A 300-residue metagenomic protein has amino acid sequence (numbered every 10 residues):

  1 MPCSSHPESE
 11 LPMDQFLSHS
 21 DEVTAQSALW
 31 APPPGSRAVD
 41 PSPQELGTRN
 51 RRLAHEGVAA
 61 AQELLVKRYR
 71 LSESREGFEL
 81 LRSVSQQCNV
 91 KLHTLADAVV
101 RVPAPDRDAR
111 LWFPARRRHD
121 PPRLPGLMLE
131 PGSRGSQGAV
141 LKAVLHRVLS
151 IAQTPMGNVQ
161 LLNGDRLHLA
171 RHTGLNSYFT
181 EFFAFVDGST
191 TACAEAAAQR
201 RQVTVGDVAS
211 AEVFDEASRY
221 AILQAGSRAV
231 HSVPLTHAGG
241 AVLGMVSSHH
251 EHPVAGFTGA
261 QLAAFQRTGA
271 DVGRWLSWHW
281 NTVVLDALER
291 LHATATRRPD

Functional and structural regions predicted by a protein language model:
M1-H55, A287-E289: Membrane topogenic helices and adjacent juxtamembrane segments
D14, H250-T268, W275-V284: Regulatory loop-to-helix N-cap segments in sensory/regulatory domains that couple ligand/signal detection
F16-S27, L235-V246, A270: Short hydrophobic/glycine-rich mini-motifs in sensory/regulatory modules that couple input to downstream signaling
S36-V102, A109-R123, S133-Q137, S277-D300: Signal-transducing coiled-coil/dimerization helices and immediately adjacent hinge/linker segments that couple sensory
D97, V230-P234, V242-H249, G256: Short hydrophobic beta-strand segments that form the core of ligand-binding sensory/regulatory domains
A143-L149, T154-L161, D165-R171: Short, hydrophobic-rich beta-strand element in sensory/regulatory alpha-beta domains
L162, R166-A170, S177-V213, L223: Regulatory sensory and allosteric helical modules in signal-transduction proteins and certain transcription factors
E216-L243: Helix-to-coil/beta transition segments that act as allosteric "coupling" elements at the rims of sensory or catalytic
